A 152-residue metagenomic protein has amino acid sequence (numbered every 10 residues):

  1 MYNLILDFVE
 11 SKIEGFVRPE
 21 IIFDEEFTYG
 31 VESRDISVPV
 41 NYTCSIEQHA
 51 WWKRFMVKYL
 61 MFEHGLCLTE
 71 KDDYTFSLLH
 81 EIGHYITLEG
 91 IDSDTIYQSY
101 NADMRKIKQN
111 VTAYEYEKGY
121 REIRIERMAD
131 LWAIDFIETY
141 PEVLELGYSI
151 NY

Functional and structural regions predicted by a protein language model:
M1-F16: Zn2+-dependent metallopeptidase catalytic core
R18-F23: Generic structural signal for residues in well-ordered beta-strands
D24-D72, Y85-E89: Active-site scaffold of zinc-dependent metalloenzymes
D72-D73, L88-E126: Post-HEXXH active-site segment of zinc metalloproteases
D73-E81: Short alpha-helical catalytic segment bearing the HExxH-like zincin motif of zinc-dependent metalloproteases
H84, L88-D92, E138-E142: Alpha-helix capping at helix-to-loop junctions
N110-Y152: Long, well-structured alpha-helical subdomains associated with metal-dependent extracellular/ecto-lumenal hydrolases
